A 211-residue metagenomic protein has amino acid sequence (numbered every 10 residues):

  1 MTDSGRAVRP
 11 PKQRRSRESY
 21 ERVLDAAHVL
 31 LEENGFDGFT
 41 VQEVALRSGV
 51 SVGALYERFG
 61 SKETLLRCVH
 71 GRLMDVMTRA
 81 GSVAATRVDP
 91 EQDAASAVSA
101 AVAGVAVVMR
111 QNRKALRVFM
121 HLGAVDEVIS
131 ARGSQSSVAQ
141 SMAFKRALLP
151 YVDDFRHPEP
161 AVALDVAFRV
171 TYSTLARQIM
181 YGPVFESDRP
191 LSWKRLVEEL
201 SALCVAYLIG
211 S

Functional and structural regions predicted by a protein language model:
M1-E18, P183-V184, S211: N-terminal intrinsically disordered/low-complexity leader segments
S19-A27, V44, L65, V69-G81: Generic hydrophobic, amphipathic alpha-helix propensity
R22, L30-T64: Helix-turn-helix
V23-L31, L73, M77, V105 (+2 more regions): Short hydrophobic clusters on alpha-helical segments that form packing/core surfaces in small helical domains
L66-L73, G123, G133-S136, Q140: Alpha-helical DNA-contacting segments of helix-turn-helix folds
C68, S82-Q111, L164-F168, V197: Hydrophobic alpha-helical connector segments
A85-E91, Q111, L116-R117, L122-E127 (+2 more regions): Hydrophobic alpha-helical bundle segments that form small-molecule/ligand-binding pockets
L116-R117, P150-S201, S211: Hydrophobic/aromatic-rich alpha-helical bundle segments in the mid-to-C-terminal region
